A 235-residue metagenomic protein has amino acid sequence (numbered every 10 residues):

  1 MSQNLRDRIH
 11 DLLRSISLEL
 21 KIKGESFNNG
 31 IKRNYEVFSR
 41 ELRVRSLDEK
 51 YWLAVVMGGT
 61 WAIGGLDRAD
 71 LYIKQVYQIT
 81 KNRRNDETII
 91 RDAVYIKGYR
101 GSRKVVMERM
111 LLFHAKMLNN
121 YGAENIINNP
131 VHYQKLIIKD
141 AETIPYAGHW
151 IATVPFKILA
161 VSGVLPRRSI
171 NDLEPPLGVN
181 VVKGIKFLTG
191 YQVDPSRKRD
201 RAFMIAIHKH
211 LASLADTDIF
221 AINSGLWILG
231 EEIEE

Functional and structural regions predicted by a protein language model:
M1-E235: HhH-family (HhH-GPD) DNA N-glycosylase catalytic core used in base-excision repair
